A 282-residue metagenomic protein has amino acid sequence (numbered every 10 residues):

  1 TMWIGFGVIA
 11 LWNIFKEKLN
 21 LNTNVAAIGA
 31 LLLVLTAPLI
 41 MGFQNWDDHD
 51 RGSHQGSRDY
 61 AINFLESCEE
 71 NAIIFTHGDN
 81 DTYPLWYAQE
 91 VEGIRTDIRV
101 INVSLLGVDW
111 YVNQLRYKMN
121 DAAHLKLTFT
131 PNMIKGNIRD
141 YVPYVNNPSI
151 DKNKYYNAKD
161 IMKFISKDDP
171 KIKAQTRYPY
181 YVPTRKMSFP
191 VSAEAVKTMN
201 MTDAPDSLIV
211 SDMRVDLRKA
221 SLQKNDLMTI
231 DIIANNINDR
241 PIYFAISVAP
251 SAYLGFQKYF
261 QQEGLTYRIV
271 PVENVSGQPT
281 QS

Functional and structural regions predicted by a protein language model:
T1-N71, W86-S282: ER/secretory pathway lumenal C-terminal domains and tails of membrane proteins involved in glycoprotein biogenesis
Y83: Short glycine-rich, flexible loops that bind phosphorylated cofactors or substrates
